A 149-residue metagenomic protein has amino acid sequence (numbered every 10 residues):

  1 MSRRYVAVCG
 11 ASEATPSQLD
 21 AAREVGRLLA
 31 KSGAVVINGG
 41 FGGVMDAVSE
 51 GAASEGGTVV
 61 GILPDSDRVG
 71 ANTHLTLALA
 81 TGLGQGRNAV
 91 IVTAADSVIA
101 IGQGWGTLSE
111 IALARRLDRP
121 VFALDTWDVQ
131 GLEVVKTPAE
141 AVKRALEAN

Functional and structural regions predicted by a protein language model:
S2-P16, G26-S32: Generic N-terminal amphipathic, Lys/Arg-enriched alpha-helix
R4-Y5, V35, T58, P120: Residues at the starts of beta-strands that form the adenosine-phosphate
E13-A14, V36, G106: Glycine-/small-residue-rich active-site loops that bind phosphorylated ligands and cofactors
D20, R27-A30, G42-L117, A123-W127: Acidic/glycine-enriched connector segments
V35-G42: A short beta-strand-loop structural module common to alpha/beta enzyme folds
A78-G82, F122, E133-R144: Short acidic-hydrophobic, aromatic-tinged amphipathic segments that line or gate anion-handling sites
T93-V98, P138-N149: A charged, well-structured terminal subsegment
